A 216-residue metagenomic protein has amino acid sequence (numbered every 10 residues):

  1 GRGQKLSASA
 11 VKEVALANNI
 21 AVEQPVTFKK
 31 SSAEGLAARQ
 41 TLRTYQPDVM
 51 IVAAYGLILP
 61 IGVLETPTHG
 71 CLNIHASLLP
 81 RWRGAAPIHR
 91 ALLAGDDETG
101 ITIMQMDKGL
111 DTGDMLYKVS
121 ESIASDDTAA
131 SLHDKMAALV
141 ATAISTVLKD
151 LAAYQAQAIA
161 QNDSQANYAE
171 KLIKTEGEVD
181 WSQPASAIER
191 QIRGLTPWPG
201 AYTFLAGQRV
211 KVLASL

Functional and structural regions predicted by a protein language model:
G1-P197, Q208: One-carbon transfer enzymes
L205-L216: Short, solvent-exposed recognition patches
